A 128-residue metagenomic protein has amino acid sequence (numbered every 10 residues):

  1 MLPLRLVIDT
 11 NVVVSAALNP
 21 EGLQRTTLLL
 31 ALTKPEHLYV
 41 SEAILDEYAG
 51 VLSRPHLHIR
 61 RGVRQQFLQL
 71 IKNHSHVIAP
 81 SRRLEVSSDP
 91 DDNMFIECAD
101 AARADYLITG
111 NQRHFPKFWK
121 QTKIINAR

Functional and structural regions predicted by a protein language model:
M1-E21: Metal-dependent nucleic-acid phosphoesterase active-site entry motif
L2, V40, K72, H76-R82 (+1 more regions): Basic nucleic-acid-binding interfaces
V7-I8, P20-S53: PIN/NYN-family metal-dependent endoribonuclease catalytic core
I8-T10, V40-S41, N111, N126: A secondary-structure boundary/capping signal
V12-V13, I44, R113-H114: Alpha-helix capping/helix-boundary segments
R61-K72: Short, well-structured alpha-helical segments
N73-L107: Mid-chain, well-packed structural core segment of small domains
N93, D100-D105, Q112-R128: Acidic, PIN/NYN-like endoribonuclease modules and their adjacent C-terminal/linker elements
